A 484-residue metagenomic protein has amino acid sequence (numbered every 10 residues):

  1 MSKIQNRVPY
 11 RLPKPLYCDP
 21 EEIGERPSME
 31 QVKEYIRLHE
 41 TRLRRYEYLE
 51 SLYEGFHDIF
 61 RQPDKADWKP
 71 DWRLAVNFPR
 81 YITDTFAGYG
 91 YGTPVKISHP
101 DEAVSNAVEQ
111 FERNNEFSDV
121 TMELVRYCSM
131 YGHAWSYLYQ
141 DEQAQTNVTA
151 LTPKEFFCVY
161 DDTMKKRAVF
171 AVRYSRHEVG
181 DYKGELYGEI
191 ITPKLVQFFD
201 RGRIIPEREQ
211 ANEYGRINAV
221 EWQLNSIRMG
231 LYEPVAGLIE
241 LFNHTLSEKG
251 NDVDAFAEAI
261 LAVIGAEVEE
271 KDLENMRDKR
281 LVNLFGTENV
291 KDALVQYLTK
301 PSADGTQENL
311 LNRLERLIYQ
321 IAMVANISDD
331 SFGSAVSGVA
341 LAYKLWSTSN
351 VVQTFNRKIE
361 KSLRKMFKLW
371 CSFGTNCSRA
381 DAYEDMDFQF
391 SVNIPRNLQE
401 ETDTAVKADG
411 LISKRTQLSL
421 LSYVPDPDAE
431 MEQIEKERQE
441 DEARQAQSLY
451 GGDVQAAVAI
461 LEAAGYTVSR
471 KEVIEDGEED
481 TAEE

Functional and structural regions predicted by a protein language model:
M1-N147, E478-E484: Extended, helix-rich architectural segments
L43, Y89, T93, N114-D119 (+9 more regions): Short secondary-structure junctions and interdomain/linker hinges
P70, G92, K96, L124 (+3 more regions): Conserved aromatic-histidine-acidic binding/catalytic patches
P100-V104, E112-V120, C128, P234 (+4 more regions): Short amphipathic alpha-helical segments
S105-V108, L294-Q296, L345: A short, surface-exposed helix-loop junction/capping segment
M122-V125, S129-R228: Extended, regular secondary-structure scaffolds
I205-A340: Extended, charged amphipathic alpha-helical segments
E274, D278-N289, T306, R313-E484: C-terminal helix-loop subdomains that flank or include functional centers
